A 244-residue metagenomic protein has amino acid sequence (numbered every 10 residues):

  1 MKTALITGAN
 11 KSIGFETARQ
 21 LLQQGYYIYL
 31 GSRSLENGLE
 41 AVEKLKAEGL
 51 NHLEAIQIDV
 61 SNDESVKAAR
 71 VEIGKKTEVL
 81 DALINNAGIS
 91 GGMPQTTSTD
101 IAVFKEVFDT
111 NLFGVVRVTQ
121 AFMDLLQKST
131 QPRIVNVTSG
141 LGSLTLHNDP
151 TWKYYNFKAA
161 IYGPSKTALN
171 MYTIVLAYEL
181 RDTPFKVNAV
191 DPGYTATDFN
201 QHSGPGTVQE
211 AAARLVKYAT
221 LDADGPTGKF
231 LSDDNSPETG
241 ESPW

Functional and structural regions predicted by a protein language model:
M1-Y29: Canonical Rossmann dinucleotide-binding motif of NAD(H)/NADP(H)-dependent dehydrogenases/reductases, specifically
Q24-E40: Conserved glycine-rich Rossmann-like NAD(P)H-binding loop of the short-chain dehydrogenase/reductase
L35, I56-V71, I101: The beta1-alpha1 cofactor-binding region of Rossmann-like NAD(H)/NADP(H)-dependent oxidoreductases
L50-H52, E72-N85, G91-G92: A glycine-rich helix->loop->beta "capping" turn within Rossmann-like NAD(P)(H)-dependent oxidoreductase domains
I84, V118-F122, L126, Y172-T173: Hydrophobic positions on the long internal alpha-helix of Rossmann-like NAD(P)-dependent oxidoreductase domains
I89, M93, T97-F108, Q127-R181: Catalytic loop of short-chain dehydrogenase/reductase
T167, D182, A189-V190, T197 (+1 more regions): C-terminal helical subdomain
